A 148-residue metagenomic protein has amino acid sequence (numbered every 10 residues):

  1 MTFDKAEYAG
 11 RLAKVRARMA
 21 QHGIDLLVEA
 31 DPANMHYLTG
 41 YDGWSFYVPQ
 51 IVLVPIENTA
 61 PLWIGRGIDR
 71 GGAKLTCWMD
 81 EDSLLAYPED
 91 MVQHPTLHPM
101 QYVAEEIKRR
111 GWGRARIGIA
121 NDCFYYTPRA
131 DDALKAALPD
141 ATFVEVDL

Functional and structural regions predicted by a protein language model:
M1-L148: A composition/biophysics-driven feature that prefers long, compositionally simple stretches
